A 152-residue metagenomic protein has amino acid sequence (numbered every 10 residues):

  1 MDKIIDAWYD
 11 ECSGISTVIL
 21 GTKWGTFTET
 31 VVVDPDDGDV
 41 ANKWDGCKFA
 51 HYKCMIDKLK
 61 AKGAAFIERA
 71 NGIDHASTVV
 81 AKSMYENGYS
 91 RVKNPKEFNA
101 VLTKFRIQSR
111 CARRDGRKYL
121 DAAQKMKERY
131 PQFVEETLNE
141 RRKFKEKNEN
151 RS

Functional and structural regions predicted by a protein language model:
M1-K145: Catalytic phosphate/metal-binding cores of nucleic-acid and nucleotide-processing enzymes, i.e., regions that mediate
N148-S152: Short acidic DE-rich linear segments
